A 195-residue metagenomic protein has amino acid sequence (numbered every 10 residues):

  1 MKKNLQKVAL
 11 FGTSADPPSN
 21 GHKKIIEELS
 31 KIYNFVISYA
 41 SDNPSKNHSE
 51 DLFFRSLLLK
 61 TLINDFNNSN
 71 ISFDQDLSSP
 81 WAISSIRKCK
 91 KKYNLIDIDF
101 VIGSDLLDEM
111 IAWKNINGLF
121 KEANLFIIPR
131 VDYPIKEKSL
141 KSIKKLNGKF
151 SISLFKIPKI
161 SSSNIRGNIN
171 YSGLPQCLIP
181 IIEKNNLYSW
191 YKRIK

Functional and structural regions predicted by a protein language model:
M1-K195: Nucleotidyltransferase catalytic core that binds NTPs
